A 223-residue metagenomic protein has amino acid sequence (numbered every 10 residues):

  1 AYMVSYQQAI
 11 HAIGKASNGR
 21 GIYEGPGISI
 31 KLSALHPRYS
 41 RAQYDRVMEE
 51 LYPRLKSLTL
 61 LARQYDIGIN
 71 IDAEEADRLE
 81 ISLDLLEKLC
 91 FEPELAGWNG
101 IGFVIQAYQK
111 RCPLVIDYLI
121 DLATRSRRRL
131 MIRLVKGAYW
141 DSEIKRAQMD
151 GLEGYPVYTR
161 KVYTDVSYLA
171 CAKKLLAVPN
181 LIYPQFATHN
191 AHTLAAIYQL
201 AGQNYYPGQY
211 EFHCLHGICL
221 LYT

Functional and structural regions predicted by a protein language model:
A1-L221: Positively charged, amphipathic and often flexible ligand-engagement surfaces
